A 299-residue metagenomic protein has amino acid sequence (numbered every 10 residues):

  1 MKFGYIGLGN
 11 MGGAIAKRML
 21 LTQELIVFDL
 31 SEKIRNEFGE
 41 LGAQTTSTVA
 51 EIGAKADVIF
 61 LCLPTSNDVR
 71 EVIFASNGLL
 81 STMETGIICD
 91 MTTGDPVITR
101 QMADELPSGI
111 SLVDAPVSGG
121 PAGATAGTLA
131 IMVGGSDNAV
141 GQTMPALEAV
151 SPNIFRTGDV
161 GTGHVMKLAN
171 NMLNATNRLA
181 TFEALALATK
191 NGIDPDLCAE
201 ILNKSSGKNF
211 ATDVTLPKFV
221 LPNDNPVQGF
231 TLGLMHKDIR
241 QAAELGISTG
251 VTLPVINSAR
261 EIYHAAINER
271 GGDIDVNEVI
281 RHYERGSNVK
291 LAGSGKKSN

Functional and structural regions predicted by a protein language model:
M1-L61, M91-T92, Q101, P121 (+1 more regions): NAD(P)+-binding Rossmann beta1-loop-alpha1 motif at the extreme N-terminus of oxidoreductases
L8, T93-N171: Rossmann-fold dinucleotide-binding core
I15-A16, M102, A146, L187: Hydrophobic residues within alpha-helices that form the first helical element adjacent to the glycine-rich loop
L25, T45, L112-V113, I154 (+2 more regions): Hydrophobic beta-strand scaffold residues
V49-L112: Rossmann-fold NAD(P) dinucleotide-binding segment
G163-S287: Helical "substrate-binding/catalytic lid" subdomain of Rossmann-like NAD(P)-dependent dehydrogenases/reductases
